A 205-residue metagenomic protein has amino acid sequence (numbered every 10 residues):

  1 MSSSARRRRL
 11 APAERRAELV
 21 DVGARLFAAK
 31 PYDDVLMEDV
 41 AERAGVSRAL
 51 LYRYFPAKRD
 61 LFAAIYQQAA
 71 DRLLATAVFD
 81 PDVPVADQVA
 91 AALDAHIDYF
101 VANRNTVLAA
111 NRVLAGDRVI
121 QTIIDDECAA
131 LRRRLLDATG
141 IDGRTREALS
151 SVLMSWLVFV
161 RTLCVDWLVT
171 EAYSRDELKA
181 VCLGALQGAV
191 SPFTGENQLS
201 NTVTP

Functional and structural regions predicted by a protein language model:
M1-E14, R144, T194-P205: N-terminal intrinsically disordered/low-complexity leader segments
M1-K30, D34-G45, R59-A63: Basic, helix-initiating cap at the start of DNA-binding domains
D21, A86-V101, N105, S150 (+3 more regions): Amphipathic alpha-helical segments that line or abut small-molecule/effector binding pockets and mediate allosteric
G45-F55: Short hydrophobic/aromatic patch on the recognition helix
D60-A69, I123, E127: Alpha-helical DNA-contacting segments of helix-turn-helix folds
I65-A92, L108, L135, T139: Amphipathic alpha-helical linker/stalk segments
Y99-Q121, D125, R134-L136, T162-V169: Amphipathic alpha-helical segments used for helix-helix packing
R118-G143, E147-V158, T162, E177-G188: Amphipathic alpha-helical packing segments from all-alpha helical-bundle domains
